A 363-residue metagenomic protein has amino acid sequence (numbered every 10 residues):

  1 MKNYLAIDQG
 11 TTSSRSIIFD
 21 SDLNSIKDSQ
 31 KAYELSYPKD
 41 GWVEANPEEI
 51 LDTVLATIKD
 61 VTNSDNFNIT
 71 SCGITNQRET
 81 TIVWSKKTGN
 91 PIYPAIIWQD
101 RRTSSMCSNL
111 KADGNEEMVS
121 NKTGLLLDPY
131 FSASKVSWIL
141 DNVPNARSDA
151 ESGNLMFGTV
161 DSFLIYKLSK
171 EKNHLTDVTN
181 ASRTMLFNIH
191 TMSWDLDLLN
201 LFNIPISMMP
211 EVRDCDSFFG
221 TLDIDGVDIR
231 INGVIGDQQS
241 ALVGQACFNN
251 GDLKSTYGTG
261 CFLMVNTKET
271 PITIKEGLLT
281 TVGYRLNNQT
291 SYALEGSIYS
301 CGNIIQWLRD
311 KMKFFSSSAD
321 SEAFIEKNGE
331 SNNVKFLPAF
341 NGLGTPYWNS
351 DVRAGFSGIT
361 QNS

Functional and structural regions predicted by a protein language model:
M1-Y93, S104, N121, E211-D214 (+2 more regions): N-terminal glycine/serine-rich phosphate-binding loop of ATP-dependent small-molecule kinases, especially carbohydrate
L5-I7, S104, K111-L125, F131-H174 (+3 more regions): Active-site core segments that coordinate phosphate-bearing ligands/cofactors across diverse enzyme families
Q9, Q30, Q77, Q99 (+2 more regions): Glutamine-centric residue-chemistry signal
L23, N46, C72, D100 (+3 more regions): Residue-level signal for inorganic ion chemistry
K31, I96-T103, G260-C261: Short, acidic/turn-prone active-site loops that include or flank metal/cofactor- and phosphate-binding residues
K59, N63-W98, L126-S132, I165-N188 (+2 more regions): Short beta-strand-loop/turn "lid" adjacent to the catalytic site in phosphate-handling enzymes
L196-S217: A conserved helix-loop-beta module that forms one wall/lid of the active-site cleft in ATP-utilizing catalytic domains
